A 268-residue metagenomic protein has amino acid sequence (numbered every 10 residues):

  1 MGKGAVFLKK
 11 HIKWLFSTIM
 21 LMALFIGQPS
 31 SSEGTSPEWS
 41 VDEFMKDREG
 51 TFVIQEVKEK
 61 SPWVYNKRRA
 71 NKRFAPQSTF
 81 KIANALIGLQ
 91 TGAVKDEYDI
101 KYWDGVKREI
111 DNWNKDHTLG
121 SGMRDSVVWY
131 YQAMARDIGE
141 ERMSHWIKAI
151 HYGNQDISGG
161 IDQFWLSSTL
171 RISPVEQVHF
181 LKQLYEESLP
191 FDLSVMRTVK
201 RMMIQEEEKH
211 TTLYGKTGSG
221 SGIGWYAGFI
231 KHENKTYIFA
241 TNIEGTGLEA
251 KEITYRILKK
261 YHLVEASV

Functional and structural regions predicted by a protein language model:
V6-F16: Bacterial N-terminal signal peptides that target proteins for export
W14, P29-K46, R136-G139, K182-E208 (+2 more regions): Structured C-terminal helix/loop/strand segments within mature extracytoplasmic catalytic/sensor domains
A23-K72, I257, Y261: Beta-lactamase-like hydrolase cores
Y65-N71, K115-D116, R124-Y131, S158-W165 (+1 more regions): Flexible glycine/proline-enriched surface loops and loop-helix/loop-strand junctions
R73-Y98, G122, Q177, F239: Active-site SXXK
L89-G105, F191-M196: Short, well-structured active-site flanking segments
D99-K115, S121-R124, I138-G139: Acidic helix-start/capping segments at beta-turn-to-alpha-helix junctions
D111, T118-L119, Y131-L181: Mid-domain, small-residue-enriched loop/turn segments at the edges of structured enzyme/sensor domains
